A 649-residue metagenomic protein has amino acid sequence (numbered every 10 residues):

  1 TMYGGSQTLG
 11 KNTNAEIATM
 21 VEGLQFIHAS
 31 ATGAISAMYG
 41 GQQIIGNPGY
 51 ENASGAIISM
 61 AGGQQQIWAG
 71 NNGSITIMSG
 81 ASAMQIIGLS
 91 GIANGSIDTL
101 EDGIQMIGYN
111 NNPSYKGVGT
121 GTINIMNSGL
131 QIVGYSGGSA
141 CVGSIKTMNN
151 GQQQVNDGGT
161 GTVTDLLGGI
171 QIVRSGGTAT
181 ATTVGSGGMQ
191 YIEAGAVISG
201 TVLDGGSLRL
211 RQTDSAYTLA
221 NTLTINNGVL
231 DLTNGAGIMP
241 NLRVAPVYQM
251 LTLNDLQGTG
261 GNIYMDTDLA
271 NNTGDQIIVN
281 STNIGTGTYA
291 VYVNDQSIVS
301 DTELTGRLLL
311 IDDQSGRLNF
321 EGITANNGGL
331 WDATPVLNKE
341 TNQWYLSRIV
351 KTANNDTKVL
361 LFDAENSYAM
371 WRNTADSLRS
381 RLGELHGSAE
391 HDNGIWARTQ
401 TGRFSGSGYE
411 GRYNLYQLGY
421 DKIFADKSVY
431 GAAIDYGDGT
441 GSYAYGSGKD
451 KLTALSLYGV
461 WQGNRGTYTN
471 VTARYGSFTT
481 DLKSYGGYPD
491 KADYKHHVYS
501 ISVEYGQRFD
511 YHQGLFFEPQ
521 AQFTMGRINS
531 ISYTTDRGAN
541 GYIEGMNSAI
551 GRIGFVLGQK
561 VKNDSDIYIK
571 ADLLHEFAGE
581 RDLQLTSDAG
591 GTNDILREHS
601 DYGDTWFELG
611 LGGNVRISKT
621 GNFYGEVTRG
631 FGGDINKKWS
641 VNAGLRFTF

Functional and structural regions predicted by a protein language model:
M2, M20, M38, M60 (+9 more regions): Extracellular beta-solenoid/beta-roll
G4, N12, E22, S30-T32 (+21 more regions): Tight coil/turn sites that cap or link beta-strands
N283-G285, L308-L310, A397, P519 (+3 more regions): Residue-level detector of buried hydrophobic side-chain packing in well-ordered secondary-structure elements
S300-R317, G411-K427, N540-S548: Short secondary-structure subsegments characteristic of cysteine-rich extracellular domains
K351-Q520, R527, E626-T628, G633-S640: Outer membrane beta-barrel translocator domains of Type V secretion systems
D363, A444-G446, S477-K495, R527-A549 (+1 more regions): Solvent-exposed, glycine/polar-rich loop segments of beta-barrel outer-membrane systems
S456, Y542-F649: Outer membrane beta-barrel transmembrane domains
